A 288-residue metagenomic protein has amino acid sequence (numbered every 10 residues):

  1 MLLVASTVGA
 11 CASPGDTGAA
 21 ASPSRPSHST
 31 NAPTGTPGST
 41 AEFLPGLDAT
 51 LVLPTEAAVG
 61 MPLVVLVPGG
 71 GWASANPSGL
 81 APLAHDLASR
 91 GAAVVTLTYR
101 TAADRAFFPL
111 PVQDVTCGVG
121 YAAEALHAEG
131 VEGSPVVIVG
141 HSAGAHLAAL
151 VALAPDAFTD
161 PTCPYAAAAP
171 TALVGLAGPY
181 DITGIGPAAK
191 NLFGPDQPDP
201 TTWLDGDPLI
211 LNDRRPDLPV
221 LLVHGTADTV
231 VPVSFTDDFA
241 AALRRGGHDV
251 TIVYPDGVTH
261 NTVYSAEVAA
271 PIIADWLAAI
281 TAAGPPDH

Functional and structural regions predicted by a protein language model:
G18-V59: N-terminal cap/lid segment of alpha/beta-hydrolase-fold proteins
G35, G178-L211: Mobile cap/lid helix-loop segments that gate and shape the active-site cleft of serine hydrolases
A57-V59, V64-D86: Short, surface-exposed "cap/lid" segments of acyl-processing enzymes
A75-A84, V95-G133: Catalytic nucleophile-loop/oxyanion-hole region of alpha/beta-hydrolase and closely related hydrolase-like folds
G120-P187: Primarily recognizes the serine-hydrolase "nucleophile elbow" in alpha/beta-hydrolase and SGNH/GDSL folds
I182, A227-V231: Acidic catalytic loop of the alpha/beta-hydrolase fold
P216, L222-H224, D228: Short beta-strand/loop motif that positions the catalytic acidic residue of the alpha/beta-hydrolase fold
S234-H288: C-terminal catalytic histidine-bearing segment of alpha/beta-hydrolase fold enzymes
